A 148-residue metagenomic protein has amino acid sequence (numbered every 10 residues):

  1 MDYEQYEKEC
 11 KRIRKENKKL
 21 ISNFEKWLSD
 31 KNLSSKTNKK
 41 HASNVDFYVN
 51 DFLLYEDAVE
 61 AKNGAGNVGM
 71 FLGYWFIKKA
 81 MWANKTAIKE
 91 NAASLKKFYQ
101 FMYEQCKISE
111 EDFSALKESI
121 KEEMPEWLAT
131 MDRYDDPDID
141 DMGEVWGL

Functional and structural regions predicted by a protein language model:
M1-M81, T86-I108, S114-L148: Charge-rich, intrinsically disordered N-terminal extensions that act as flexible nucleic-acid engagement or regulatory
